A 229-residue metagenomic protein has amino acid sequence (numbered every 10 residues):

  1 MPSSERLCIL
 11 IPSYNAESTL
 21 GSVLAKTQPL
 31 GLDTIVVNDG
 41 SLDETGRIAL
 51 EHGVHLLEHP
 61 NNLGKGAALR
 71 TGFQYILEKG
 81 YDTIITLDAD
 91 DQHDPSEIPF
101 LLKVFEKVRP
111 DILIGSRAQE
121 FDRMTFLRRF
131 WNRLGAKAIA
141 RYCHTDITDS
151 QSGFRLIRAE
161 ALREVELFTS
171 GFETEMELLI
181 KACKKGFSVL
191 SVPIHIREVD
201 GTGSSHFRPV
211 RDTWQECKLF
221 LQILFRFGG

Functional and structural regions predicted by a protein language model:
R6-C8, E177: Cell-envelope/extracellular polymer assembly enzymes that use nucleotide-activated donors
C8-P12, E58: Short hydrophobic beta-strand elements that form part of the catalytic alpha/beta core underpinning NDP-sugar/donor
S13-P29: Short, well-formed alpha-helical segments that are part of the catalytic scaffolds of diverse glycosyltransferases
S18-S22, D43-H52: Acidic helix N-cap motif at the loop->helix transition within catalytic regions of sugar-transfer enzymes
N38-G46, D91: A conserved acidic beta->alpha catalytic loop
H59-E78, P95-F172, E198-F207, R211-L221 (+1 more regions): Acceptor/aglycone-binding surface of glycosyltransferases and processive sugar-polymer synthases
Y81-D90: Short beta-strand-to-loop acidic/aromatic patch adjacent to the donor-nucleotide binding site
D146, F168-S170, I180-R197: Catalytic donor-sugar/metal-binding loop of nucleotide-sugar-dependent glycosyltransferases
